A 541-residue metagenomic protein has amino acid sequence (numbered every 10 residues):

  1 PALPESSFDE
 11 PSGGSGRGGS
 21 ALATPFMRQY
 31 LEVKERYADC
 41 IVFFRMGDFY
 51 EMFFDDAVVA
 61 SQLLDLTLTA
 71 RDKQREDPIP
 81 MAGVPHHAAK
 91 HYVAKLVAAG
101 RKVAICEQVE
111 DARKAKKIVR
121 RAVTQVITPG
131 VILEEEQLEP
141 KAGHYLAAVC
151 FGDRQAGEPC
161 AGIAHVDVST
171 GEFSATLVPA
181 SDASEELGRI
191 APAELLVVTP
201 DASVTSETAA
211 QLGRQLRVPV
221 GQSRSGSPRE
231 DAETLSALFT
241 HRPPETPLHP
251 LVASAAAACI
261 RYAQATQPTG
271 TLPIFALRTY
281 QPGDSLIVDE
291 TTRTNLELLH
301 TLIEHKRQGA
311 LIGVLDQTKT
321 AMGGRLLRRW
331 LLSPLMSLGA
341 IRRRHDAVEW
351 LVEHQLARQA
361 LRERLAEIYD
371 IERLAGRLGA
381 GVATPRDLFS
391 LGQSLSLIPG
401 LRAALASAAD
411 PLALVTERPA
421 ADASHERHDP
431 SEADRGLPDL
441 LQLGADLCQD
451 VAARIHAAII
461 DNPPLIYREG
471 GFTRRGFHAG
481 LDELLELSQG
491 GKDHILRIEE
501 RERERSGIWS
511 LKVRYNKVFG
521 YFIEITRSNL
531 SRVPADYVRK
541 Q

Functional and structural regions predicted by a protein language model:
P1-W350, Q359, E363-G379, A383-E500: Charged catalytic and DNA/RNA-contacting regions of genome-maintenance and nucleic-acid-processing enzymes
R45-M46, R514, T526: A secondary-structure boundary/capping signal
Q62-T67, R532-V538: Flexible glycine/proline-rich, aromatic-decorated loop/lid segments
P80, D536-Q541: Divalent-cation-assisted or electrostatically stabilized phosphate/pyrophosphate-binding catalytic cores
H354-Q355: Short intracellular "coupling" helices and adjacent cytoplasmic loop segments at the cytosolic face of multi-pass
A458, I523-D536: Cytosolic, long alpha-helical scaffolding segments
D493-V513: Flexible, glycine/threonine-enriched loop-and-boundary segments that flank and lead into catalytic domains of large
